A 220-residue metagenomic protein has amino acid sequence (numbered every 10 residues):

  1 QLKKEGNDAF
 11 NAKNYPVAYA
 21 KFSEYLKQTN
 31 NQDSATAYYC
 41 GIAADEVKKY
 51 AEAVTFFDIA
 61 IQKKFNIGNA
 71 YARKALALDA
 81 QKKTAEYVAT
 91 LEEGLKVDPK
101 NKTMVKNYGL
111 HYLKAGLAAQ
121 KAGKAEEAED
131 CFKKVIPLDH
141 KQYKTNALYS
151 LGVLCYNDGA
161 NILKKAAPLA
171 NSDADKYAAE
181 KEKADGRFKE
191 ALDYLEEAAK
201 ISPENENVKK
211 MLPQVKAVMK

Functional and structural regions predicted by a protein language model:
Q1-K4, D8, N157-Y194: Short coil/linker segments at helix-helix boundaries
K4, Y38-Y39, E46, R73 (+5 more regions): Canonical tetratricopeptide repeat
A9, A44, L78, Y112 (+3 more regions): Residue at a conserved register position within TPR or TPR-like alpha-solenoid repeats
Y25, I59-A60, E93-G94, V135 (+1 more regions): Canonical positions in the second alpha-helix
N30-N31, F65, P99, H140-Q142 (+1 more regions): Short coil turns that delineate tetratricopeptide repeat
